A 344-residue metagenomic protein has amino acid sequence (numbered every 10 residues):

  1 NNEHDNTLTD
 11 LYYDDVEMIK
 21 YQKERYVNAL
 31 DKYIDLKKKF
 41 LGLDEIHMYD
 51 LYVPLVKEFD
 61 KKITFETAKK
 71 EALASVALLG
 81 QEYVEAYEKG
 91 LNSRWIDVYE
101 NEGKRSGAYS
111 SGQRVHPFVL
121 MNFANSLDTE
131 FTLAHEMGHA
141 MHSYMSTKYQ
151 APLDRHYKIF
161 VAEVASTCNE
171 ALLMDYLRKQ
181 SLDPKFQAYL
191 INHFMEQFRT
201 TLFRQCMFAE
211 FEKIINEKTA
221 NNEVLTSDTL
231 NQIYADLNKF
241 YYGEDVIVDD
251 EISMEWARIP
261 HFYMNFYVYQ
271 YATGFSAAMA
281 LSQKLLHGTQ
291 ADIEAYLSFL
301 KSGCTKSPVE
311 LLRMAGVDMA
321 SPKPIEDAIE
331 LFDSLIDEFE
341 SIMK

Functional and structural regions predicted by a protein language model:
N1-F118, D318: Contiguous, non-catalytic segments that form substrate-binding/exosite surfaces or channel walls
N1-H4, L30-L41, G138-K148, T167-P184: Long, well-ordered alpha-helical segments
N2-Y13, L41-D50, L133, M141 (+5 more regions): C-terminal, non-catalytic "cap/extension" segments appended to globular domains
D5-I19, D50-K61, Q81-V84, R114-L127 (+4 more regions): Glycine- and acidic
I19-L30, K69, M195, L230-Y241 (+1 more regions): Short amphipathic alpha-helical coiled-coil/interface segments
A74-E85, S111, H139, S143-A151 (+1 more regions): Conserved helix-loop functional segments at active or binding sites
A124-S146, S166, A171, F211 (+1 more regions): Active-site recognition of the HExxH zinc-binding catalytic motif
Y157-K185, F194-E196, T200, G274 (+1 more regions): Post-HExxH zinc-binding segment in Zn-dependent metallohydrolases
